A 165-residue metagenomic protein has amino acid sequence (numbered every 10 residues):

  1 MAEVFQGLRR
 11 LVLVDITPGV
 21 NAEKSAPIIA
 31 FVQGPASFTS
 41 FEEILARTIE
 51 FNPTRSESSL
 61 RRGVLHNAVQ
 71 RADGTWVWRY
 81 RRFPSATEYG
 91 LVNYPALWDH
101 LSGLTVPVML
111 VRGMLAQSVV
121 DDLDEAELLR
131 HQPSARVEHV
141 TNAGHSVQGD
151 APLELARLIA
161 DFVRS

Functional and structural regions predicted by a protein language model:
M1-A22: Conserved hydrolase catalytic core segment
M1-F5, S25-I29, L123-A126, P152-L155: Short, glycine/charged-enriched secondary-structure capping and boundary segments
L13-I16, G113-L115, N142: Active-site loop/turn elements of alpha/beta-hydrolase fold enzymes, especially the short glycine-/histidine-rich
I16-Y80, E88-Y89: Helix-rich cap/lid subdomain of alpha/beta-hydrolase
G19, S118, A143-S146: Active-site loop signature of alpha/beta-hydrolase-fold enzymes
E43, R47, G63, A96 (+2 more regions): Alpha-helical elements of Rossmann-like donor-binding domains used by nucleotide-donor carbohydrate transfer enzymes
Q70-H131, R136-H139: Conserved serine/cysteine hydrolase catalytic core
P133-S165: Catalytic active-site module of serine/aspartate enzymes centered on a nucleophile-bearing elbow/loop
